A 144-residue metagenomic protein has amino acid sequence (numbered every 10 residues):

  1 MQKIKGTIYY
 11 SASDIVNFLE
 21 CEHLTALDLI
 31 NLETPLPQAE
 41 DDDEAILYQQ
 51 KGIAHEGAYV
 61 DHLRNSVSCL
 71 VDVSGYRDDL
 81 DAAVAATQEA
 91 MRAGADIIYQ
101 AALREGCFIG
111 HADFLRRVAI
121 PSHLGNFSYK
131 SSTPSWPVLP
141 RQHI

Functional and structural regions predicted by a protein language model:
M1-L124: Metal-dependent nuclease catalytic cores that hydrolyze phosphodiester bonds in DNA/RNA, characterized by
G110-I144: Non-catalytic protein-protein interaction segments used by genome-maintenance enzymes to assemble and couple activities
